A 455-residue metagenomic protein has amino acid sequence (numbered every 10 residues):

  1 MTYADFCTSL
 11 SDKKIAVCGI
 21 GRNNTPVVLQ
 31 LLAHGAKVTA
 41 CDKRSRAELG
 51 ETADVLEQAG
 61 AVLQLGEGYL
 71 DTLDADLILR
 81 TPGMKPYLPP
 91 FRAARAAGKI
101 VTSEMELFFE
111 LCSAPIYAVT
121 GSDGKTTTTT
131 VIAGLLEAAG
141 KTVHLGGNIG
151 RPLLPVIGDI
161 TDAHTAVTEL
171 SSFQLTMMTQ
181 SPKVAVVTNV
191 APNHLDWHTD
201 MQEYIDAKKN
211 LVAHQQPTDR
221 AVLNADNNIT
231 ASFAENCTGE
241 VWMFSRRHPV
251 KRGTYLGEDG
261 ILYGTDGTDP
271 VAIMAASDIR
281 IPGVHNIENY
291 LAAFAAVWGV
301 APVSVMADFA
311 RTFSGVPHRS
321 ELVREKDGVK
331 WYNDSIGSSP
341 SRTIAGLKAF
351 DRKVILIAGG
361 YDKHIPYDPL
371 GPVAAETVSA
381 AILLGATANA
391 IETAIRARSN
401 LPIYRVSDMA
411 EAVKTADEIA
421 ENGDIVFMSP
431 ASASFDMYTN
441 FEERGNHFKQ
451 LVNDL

Functional and structural regions predicted by a protein language model:
M1-S103, L107, P302: N-terminal leader/targeting and accessory segments in enzymes
Y3-K14, N24-H34, T142, M274-S379 (+1 more regions): Nucleotide phosphate-binding/pyrophosphate-handling subdomain across enzymes that bind or process nucleotide phosphates
L31, I78, V119, N148 (+11 more regions): Residue-level signal for inorganic ion chemistry
K37-R44, A221-A225, I357-A358, T377-A386: Short internal beta-strands
V38-D42, H144-L145, V167, M243 (+1 more regions): Short beta-strand "acidic-cap" motif of Rossmann-like dinucleotide-binding folds
T39-K43, L65-E67, T102-E106, T238-G257 (+4 more regions): Beta-strand->loop->alpha-helix junctions that form or flank phosphate-binding loops in nucleotide-handling enzymes
T52-D54, D368-D424: C-terminal helical cap/extension that packs against the catalytic core of soluble nucleotide-cofactor enzymes
D71-L73, P82-A225, I229-T238, D436 (+1 more regions): Phosphate-binding loop of NTP-binding sites
